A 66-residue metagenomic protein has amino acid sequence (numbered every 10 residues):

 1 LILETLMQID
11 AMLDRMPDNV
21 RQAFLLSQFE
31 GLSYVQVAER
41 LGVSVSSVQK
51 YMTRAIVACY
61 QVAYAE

Functional and structural regions predicted by a protein language model:
L1-A11: Acidic, proline/glycine-rich intrinsically disordered inter-domain spacer in sigma factors
I2, E30, M52: Short, conserved glycine- and acidic-residue-centered signature motifs in active-site or ligand-binding loops
L13-V20: Short helix-coil-helix linker/hinge
D14, E30-S47: Helix-turn-helix DNA-binding module
A23-F24: A short pre-motif secondary-structure segment
L41-A65: DNA-recognition helix of helix-turn-helix
